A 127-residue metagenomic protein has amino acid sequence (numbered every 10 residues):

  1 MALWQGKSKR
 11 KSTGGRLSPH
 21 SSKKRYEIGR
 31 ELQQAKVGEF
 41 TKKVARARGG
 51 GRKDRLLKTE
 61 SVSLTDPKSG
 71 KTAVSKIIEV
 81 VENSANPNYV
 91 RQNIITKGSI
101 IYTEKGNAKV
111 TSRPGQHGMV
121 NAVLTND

Functional and structural regions predicted by a protein language model:
M1-D127: Ribosome-associated RNA-binding proteins
